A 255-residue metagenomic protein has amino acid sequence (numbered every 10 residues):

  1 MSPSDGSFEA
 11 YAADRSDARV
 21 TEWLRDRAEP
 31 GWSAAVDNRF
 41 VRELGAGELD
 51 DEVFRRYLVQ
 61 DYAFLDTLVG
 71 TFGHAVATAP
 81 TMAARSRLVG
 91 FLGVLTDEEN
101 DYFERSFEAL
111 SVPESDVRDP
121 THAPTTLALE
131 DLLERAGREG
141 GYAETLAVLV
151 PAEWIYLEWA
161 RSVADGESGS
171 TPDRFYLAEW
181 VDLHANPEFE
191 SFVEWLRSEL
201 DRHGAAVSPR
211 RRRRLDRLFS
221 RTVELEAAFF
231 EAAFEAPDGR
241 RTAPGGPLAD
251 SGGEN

Functional and structural regions predicted by a protein language model:
M1-G31, V36-F40, A236-N255: Haloarchaeal acidic low-complexity proteome signature biased toward cell-envelope/secretome components but also
D5-G6, R25-L49, L68, R197-A205: Short alpha-helical hairpin
E29-A34, L49-T78, D97, A147-L157: Alpha-helical bundle segments that constitute or directly flank the non-heme di-iron/ferroxidase center
V41-R55, A109-R118, T125-E144, L177-W180 (+2 more regions): Acidic/His metal-coordination segments adjacent to aromatic residues that form catalytic metal sites in metalloenzymes
L58-L65, E99, L129, A136-A160 (+1 more regions): Extended alpha-helical coiled-coil scaffold domains characteristic of the BAR superfamily
G70-G73, N100, E104-E108, V112 (+4 more regions): Charged/polar positions within long, soluble alpha-helices
H74-L132: Hydrophobic/aromatic-rich structural module bridging two neighboring secondary-structure elements via a short loop
L149-T222, A228: An amphipathic alpha-helical core segment
